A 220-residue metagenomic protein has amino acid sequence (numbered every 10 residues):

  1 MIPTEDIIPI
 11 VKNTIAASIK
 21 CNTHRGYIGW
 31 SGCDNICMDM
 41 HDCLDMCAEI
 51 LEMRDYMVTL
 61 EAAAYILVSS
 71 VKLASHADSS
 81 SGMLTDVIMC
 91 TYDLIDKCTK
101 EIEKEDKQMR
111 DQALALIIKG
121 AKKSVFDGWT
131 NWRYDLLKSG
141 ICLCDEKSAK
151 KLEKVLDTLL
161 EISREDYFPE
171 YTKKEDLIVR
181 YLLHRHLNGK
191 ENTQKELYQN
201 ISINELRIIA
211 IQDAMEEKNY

Functional and structural regions predicted by a protein language model:
M1-Y220: Eukaryote-biased, non-catalytic alpha-solenoid scaffold regions
